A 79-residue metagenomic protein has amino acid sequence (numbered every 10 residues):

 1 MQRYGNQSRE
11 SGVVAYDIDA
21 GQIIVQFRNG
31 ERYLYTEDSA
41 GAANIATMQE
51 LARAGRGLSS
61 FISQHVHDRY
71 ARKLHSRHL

Functional and structural regions predicted by a protein language model:
M1-L79: A charge-rich, low-complexity, intrinsically flexible signal that marks solvent-exposed coils, linkers, repeats
